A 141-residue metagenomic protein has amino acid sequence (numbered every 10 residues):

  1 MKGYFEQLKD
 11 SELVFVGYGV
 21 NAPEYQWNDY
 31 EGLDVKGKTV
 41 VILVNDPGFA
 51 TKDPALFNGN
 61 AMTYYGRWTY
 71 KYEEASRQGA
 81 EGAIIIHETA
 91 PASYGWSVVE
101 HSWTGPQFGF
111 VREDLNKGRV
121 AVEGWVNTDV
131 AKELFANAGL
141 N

Functional and structural regions predicted by a protein language model:
M1-P54: Noncatalytic luminal/extracellular "stalk/propeptide" segments of secretory-pathway proteins
M1-Y4, F15, Y25-Y30, P54-Y72 (+1 more regions): Second-shell loop/turn segments in exported
F15-V16, V20-A22, N58-G59, T104-P106 (+2 more regions): Mixed-charge, polar/low-complexity N-terminal
G17, L33, L43, K71-E74 (+3 more regions): Structured segments of extracytoplasmic/periplasmic soluble domains in secreted or envelope-associated proteins
N21, N28, N45, N58-N60 (+4 more regions): Detector for Asparagine
A55-G66, Y70-R77, W96-V99, W103-G109: Flexible, low-complexity junctional segments that flank or bridge functional domains
R77-Y94, E100-T104, F108-N141: Long, well-ordered, tryptophan-enriched scaffold segments
